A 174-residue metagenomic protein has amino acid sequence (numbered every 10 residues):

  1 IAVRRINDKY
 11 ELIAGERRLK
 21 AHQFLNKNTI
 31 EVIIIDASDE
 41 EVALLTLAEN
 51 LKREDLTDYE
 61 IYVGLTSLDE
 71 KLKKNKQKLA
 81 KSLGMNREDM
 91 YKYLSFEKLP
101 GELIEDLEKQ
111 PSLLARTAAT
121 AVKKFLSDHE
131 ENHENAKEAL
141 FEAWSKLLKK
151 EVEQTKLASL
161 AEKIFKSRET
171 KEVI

Functional and structural regions predicted by a protein language model:
I1-K52: A short, basic-hydrophobic beta/loop patch
L56-I174: Amphipathic alpha-helical extensions and coiled-coil-like segments
